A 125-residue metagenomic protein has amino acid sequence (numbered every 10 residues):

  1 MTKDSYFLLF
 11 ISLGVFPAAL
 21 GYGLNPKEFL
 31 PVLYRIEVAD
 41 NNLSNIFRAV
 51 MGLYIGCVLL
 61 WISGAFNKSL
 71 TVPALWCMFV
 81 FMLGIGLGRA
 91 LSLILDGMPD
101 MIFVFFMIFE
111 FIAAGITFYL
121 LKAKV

Functional and structural regions predicted by a protein language model:
M1-V15: Cytosolic juxtamembrane helix and N-cap/initiation of the first transmembrane helix
G14-N41, N45, M51: Hydrophobic transmembrane helix segments
P17-A19, F81-A90: Aromatic-anchored segments of alpha-helical transmembrane domains
N42-S63, V80-F81: Core segments of alpha-helical transmembrane spans in multipass integral membrane proteins
L59-W76: Juxtamembrane helix-break-helix junctions at the cytosolic face of small multi-pass alpha-helical membrane proteins
L87-V104, K122-V125: Membrane-helix boundary connector in multi-pass membrane proteins
F103-G115: Small-residue-rich transmembrane alpha-helices that serve as helix-helix interface/gating elements in multipass
I112-V125: Membrane-water interface at the C-terminal end of transmembrane alpha helices
